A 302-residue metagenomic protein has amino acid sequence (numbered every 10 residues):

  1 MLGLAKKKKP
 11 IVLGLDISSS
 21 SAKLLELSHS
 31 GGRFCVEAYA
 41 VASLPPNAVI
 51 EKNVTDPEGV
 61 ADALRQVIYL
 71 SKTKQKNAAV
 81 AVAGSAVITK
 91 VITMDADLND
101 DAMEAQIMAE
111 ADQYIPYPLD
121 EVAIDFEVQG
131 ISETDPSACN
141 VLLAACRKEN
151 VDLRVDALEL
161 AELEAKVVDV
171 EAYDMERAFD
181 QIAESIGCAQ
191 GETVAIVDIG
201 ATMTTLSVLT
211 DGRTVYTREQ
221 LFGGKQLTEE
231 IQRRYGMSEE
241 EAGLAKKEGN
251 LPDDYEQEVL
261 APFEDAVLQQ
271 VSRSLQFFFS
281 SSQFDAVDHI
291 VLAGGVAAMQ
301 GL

Functional and structural regions predicted by a protein language model:
M1-E110, D152-R154, E162-E164: Non-catalytic, solvent-exposed interaction/assembly segments
K8-K9, E58-K72, I182-E192, Q270-F278: Phosphate-interacting basic helix/loop segments used at nucleotide- and nucleic-acid interfaces
L15-A22, A83-S85, G191, I196-M203 (+3 more regions): A short acidic Gly-Thr/Ser loop motif
V49, E149-R177, R213-D253: Glycine-rich phosphate-binding loop plus the immediately following alpha-helix
L64-N77, A161, M237, S274-H289: Phosphate/pyrophosphate-binding loops at sites that engage ATP/ADP/AMP, CoA/4′-phosphopantetheine, polyphosphate
A81-A183, H289: Active-site neighborhood for divalent-cation/phosphate handling
L221, E229, R233, E241-H289 (+1 more regions): Adenine-nucleotide phosphate-binding core of ATP-dependent small-molecule kinases
